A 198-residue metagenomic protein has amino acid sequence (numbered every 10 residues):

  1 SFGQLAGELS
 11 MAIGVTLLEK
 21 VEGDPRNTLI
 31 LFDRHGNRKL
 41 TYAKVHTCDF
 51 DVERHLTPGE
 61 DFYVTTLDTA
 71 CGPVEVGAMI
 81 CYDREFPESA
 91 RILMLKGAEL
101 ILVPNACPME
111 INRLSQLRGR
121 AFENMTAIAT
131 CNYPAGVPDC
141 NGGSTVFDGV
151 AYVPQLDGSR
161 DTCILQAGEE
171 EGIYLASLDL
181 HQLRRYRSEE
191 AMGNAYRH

Functional and structural regions predicted by a protein language model:
F2-A12, R84-Y174: CN hydrolase (nitrilase-like) catalytic-core segments centered on the catalytic cysteine and neighboring Lys/Glu
Q4, K20-K96, N105, N112-G119 (+2 more regions): Active-site catalytic loop in hydrolytic enzyme cores
S10, L18-K20: Glycine-rich, aromatic-flanked loop segments that form ligand/cofactor-binding clefts across common enzyme folds
I13-V15, V76: Hydrophobic faces of well-ordered beta-strands that scaffold small-molecule active sites in alpha/beta enzyme cores
L17, I80, N132: A cross-domain feature marking catalytic cores of carbohydrate-active enzymes and several ubiquitous metabolic/repair
I30-F32, L40, T145-F147, Y174-A176: Conserved hydrophobic/aromatic positions in well-ordered beta-strands
N37-L40, A151-P154, L183-R184: Short helix-loop capping/hinge motifs at secondary-structure junctions, enriched in acidic/polar residues
L175-H198: A short C-terminal boundary segment appended to hydrolase-like catalytic domains
